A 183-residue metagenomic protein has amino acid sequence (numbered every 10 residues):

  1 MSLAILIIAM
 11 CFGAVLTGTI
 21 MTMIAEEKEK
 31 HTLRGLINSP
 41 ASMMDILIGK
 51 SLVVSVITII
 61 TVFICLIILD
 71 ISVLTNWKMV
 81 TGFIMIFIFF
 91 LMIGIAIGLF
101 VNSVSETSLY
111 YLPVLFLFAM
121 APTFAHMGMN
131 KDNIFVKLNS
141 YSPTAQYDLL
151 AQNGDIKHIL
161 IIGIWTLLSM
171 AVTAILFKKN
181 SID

Functional and structural regions predicted by a protein language model:
L3-M23: Long, hydrophobic alpha-helical segments
T17-S39: Transmembrane helix boundary and interhelical loop/hinge segments in multi-pass membrane proteins
A41-L69, H158-I159: Selective transmembrane-helix segments that form parts of the transport pathway or gating/packing helices in multipass
C65-M79, F100, V104-S105, F124-G128 (+1 more regions): Short helix-loop junctions at transmembrane helix boundaries
M79-S103, F118-P122, I164-T173: Hydrophobic alpha-helical transmembrane segments of polytopic membrane proteins
V101-Y141: Transmembrane helix segments
A145-D183: Alpha-helical transmembrane segments of multi-pass membrane transporters/translocases
